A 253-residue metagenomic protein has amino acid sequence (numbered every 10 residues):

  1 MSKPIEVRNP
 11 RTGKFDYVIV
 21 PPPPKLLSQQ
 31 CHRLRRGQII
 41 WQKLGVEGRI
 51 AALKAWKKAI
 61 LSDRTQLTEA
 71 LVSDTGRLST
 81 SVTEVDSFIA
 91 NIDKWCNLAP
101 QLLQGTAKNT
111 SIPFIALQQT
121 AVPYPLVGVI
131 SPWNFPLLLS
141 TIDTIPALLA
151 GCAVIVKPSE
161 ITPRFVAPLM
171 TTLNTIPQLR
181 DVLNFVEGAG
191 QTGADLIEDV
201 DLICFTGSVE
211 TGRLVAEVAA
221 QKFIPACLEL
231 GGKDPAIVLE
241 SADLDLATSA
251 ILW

Functional and structural regions predicted by a protein language model:
M1-I115: N-terminal Rossmann-like NAD(P)+-binding subdomain of aldehyde/semialdehyde dehydrogenases
K108-I176, F223: Conserved small-residue-rich beta-alpha loop and adjacent elements that most often cradle the phosphate/pyrophosphate
A116-L117, N184-C204: A structured beta-alpha segment of the ubiquitous adenosine-cofactor-binding alpha/beta core
L126, R180-L183: Short acidic capping loops at alpha-helix termini that bridge into adjacent secondary structure
V127, N134, E187-A194, G207-L214: Beta-loop-alpha module in the N-terminal Rossmann-like domain of NAD(P)-dependent dehydrogenases, especially those
L149-A150, D199, V218: Alpha-helix C-terminal capping segments
C152, K157-S159, E187, G207 (+1 more regions): Short beta->alpha connector loops at strand-helix junctions that form conserved, small/polar/Pro-enriched
E210-W253: ALDH superfamily catalytic-core signature
